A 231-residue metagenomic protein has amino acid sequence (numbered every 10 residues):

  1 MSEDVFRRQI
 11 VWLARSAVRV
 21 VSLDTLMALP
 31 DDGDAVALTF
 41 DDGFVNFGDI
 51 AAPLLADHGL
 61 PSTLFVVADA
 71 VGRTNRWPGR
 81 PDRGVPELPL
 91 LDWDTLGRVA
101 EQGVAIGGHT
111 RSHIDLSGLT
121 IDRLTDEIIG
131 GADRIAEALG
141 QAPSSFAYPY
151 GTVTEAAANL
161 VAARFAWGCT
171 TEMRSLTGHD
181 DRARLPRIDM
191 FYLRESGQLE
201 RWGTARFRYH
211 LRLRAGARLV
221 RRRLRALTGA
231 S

Functional and structural regions predicted by a protein language model:
M1-E3, R76-L88: Acidic/histidine-rich helix-loop elements that form or flank divalent-metal/phosphate-binding sites at the catalytic
M1-T39, V45-I50, S62, G118-S231: C-terminal active-site subregion of NodB/CE4 polysaccharide deacetylases
A14-R15, P53-L60, P89-G108, A162: Acidic (Asp/Glu)-rich catalytic clusters
L38, L64-V66, G108: Structural beta-sheet core signal
G59-P81: A short, conserved beta-to-alpha structural element at the edge of catalytic cores that scaffolds binding
R73-R76, I114-L119: A short acidic, helix-capping loop that chelates divalent metal ions and anchors anionic groups
R76-R80, W93, L193: Tryptophan-centered motif/residue detector
H109, H113: Histidine-centered divalent metal-coordination motifs
